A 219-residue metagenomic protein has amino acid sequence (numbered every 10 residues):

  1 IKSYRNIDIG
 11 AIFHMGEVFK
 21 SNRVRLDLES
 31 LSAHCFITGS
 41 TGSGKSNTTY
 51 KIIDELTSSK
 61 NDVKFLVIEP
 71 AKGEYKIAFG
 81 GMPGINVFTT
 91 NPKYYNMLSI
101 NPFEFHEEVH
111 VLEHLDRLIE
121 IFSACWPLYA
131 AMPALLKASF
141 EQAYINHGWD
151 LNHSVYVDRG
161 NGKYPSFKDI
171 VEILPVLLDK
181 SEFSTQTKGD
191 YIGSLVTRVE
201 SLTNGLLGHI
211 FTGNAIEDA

Functional and structural regions predicted by a protein language model:
Y4-K93: Glycine-rich phosphate-binding loop of nucleotide-binding enzymes
I53-A219: P-loop NTPase motor domains
